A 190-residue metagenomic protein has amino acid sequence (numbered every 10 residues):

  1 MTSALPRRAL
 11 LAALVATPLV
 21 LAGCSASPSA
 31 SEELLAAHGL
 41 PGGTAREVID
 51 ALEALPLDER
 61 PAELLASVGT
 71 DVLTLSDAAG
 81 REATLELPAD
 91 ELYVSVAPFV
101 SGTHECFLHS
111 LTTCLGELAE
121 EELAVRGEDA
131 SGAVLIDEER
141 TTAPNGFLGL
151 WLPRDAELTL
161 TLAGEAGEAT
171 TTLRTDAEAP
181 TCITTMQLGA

Functional and structural regions predicted by a protein language model:
R7-L11: N-terminal export leaders
L21-G23: C-terminal motif of bacterial Sec signal peptides marking the signal peptidase cleavage site
S25-S27: Bacterial signal peptide processing site
A83-L87, L92-F99, A177-A190: Extracellular beta-sheet/turn segments enriched in Thr/Pro/Gly and aliphatic residues
P88-E128, G132-L135: Mid-length scaffold segments of soluble, non-membrane domains
T142-L150: Glycine-centered loop-to-beta-strand initiation motif
G149-E157: Short Pro-Gly-centered beta-turn/loop motif in secreted/extracellular proteins
A156-G164: A short, solvent-exposed beta-strand micro-motif common in secreted/extracellular proteins
